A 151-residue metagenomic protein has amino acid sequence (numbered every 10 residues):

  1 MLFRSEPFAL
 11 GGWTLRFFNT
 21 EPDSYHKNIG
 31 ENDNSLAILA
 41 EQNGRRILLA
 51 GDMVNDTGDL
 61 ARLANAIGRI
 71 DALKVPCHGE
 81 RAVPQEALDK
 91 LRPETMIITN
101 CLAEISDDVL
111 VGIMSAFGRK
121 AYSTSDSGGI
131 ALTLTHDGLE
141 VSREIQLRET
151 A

Functional and structural regions predicted by a protein language model:
F3-A72, D126-A151: Core dinuclear metal-dependent hydrolase active-site scaffold
G58-A131: Cap/insert and terminal regions of metallo-dependent hydrolase folds
